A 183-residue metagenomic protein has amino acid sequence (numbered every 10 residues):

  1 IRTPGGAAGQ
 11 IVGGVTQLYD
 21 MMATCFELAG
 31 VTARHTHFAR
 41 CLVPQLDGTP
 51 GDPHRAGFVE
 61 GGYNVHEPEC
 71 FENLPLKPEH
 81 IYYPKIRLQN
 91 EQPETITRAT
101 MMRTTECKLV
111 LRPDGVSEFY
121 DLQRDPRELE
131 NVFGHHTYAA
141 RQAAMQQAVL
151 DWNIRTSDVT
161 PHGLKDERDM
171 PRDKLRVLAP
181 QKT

Functional and structural regions predicted by a protein language model:
I1-T36, R40-H54, V59-G62, P68: Substrate-binding rim/cap in mid-to-C-terminal beta-strand-loop elements of soluble/periplasmic
G5, G30, P50-H54, C107 (+2 more regions): Generic structural signal for secondary-structure transition and capping sites
T16-A23, H37-R40, I96, T104 (+5 more regions): A structural signal for well-ordered alpha-helical segments within the folded catalytic domains of diverse enzymes
Y19-F26, G30, V43, Y120 (+2 more regions): Non-transmembrane alpha-helical segments in soluble domains of secreted/periplasmic/extracellular proteins
G57, I81-Q89, S157-K165: Short secondary-structure transition/capping segments
E60-G134, P171-D173, Q181-T183: C-terminal, low-complexity/hydrophilic appendages and adjacent surface loops of extracellular/periplasmic anionic
G62-H66, V132-T183: Long, internal low-complexity/basic segments
